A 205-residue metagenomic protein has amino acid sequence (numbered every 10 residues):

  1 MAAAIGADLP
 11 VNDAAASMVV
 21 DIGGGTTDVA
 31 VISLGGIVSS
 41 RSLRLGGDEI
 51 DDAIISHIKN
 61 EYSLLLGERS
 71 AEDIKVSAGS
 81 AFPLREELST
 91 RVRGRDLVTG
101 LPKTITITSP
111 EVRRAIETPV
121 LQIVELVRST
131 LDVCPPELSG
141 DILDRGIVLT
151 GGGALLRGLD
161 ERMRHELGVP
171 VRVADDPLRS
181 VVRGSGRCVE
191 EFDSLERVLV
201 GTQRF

Functional and structural regions predicted by a protein language model:
M1, G24-T27, I32-L34, L43 (+3 more regions): Short, ordered loop/turn segments at secondary-structure junctions
M1-V20, V189-E190: Conserved phosphate-binding catalytic cores of ATP/NTP-utilizing and phosphoryl-transfer enzymes
V19-T26, I32-G36, G46-D48, I54 (+2 more regions): A short acidic Gly-Thr/Ser loop motif
S33-E117: Phosphate-binding glycine-rich/basic clefts of nucleotide- and phosphate-handling proteins, predominantly
G67, A71, E86, R187-F205: Acidic, glycine/GT-rich loop-and beta-edge segments that sit at the periphery of enzyme/chaperone cores
P83, S139-M163: Glycine-rich phosphate-binding loops at beta-strand->alpha-helix junctions
E86, T90-S139, R145, A174-V181: Adenine-nucleotide phosphate-binding core of ATP-dependent small-molecule kinases
E161-R187, L195, T202-Q203: Conserved phosphate-binding/catalytic loops in two-lobed NTP-binding clefts
